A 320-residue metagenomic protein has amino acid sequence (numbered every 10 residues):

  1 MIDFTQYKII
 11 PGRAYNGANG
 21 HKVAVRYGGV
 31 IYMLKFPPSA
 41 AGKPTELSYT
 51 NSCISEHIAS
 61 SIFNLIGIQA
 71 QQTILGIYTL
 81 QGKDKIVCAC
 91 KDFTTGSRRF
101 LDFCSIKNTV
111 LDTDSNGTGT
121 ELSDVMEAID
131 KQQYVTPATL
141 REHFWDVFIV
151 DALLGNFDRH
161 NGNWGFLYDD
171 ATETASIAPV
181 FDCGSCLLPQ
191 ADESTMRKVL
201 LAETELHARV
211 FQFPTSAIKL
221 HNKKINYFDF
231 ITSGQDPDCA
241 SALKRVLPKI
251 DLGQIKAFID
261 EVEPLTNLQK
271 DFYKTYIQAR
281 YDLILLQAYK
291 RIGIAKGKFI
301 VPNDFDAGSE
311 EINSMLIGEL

Functional and structural regions predicted by a protein language model:
M1-T113: Conserved ATP-binding subdomain of kinase catalytic cores across diverse folds
A40, L187, S309: Feature marks short, surface-exposed loop/turn motifs that line or immediately flank catalytic pockets and channel
N51-C53, E142-H143, T266: Aromatic-acidic/polar surface patches that form glycan- and anion
N64, D169-A288: C-terminal catalytic region of ATP-dependent kinase domains
K91-I149, S233, G253-E263, L283: ATP-dependent phospho-/nucleotidyl transfer catalytic cores
S123-D192: Conserved kinase catalytic-core segment
Y289-L320: Short linear interaction segments
